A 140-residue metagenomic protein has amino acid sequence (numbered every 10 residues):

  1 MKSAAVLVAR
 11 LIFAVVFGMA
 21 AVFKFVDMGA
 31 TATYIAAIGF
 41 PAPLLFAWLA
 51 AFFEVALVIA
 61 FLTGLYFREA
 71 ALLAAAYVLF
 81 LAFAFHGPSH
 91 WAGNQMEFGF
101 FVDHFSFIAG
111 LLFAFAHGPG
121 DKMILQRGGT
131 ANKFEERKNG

Functional and structural regions predicted by a protein language model:
M1-V26, L44-F52, A56, L62-G140: Extended, low-polarity transmembrane helix blocks
M28-P41: Short juxtamembrane and helix-loop transition motifs at transmembrane-helix boundaries in membrane proteins
